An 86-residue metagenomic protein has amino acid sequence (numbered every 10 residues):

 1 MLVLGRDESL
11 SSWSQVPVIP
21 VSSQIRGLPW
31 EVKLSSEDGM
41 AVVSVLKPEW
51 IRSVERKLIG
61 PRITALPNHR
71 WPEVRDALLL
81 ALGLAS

Functional and structural regions predicted by a protein language model:
L2-S86: Conserved functional hotspots at enzyme active or ligand-binding sites that engage polyanionic ligands
